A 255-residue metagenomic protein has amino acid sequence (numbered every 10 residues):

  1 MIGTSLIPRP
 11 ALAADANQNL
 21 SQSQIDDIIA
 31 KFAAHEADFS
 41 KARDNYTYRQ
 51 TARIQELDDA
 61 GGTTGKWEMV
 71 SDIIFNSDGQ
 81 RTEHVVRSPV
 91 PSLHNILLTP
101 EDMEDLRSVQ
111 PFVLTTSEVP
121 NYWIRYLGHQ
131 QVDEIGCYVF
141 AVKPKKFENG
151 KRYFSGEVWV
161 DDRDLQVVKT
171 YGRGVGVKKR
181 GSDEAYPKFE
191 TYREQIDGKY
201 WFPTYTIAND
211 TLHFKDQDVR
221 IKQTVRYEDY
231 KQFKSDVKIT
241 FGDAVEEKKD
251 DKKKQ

Functional and structural regions predicted by a protein language model:
I2-P10: C-terminal segment of classical bacterial N-terminal signal peptides
A13-S155, D162-V168, R173-P187, Q195-G198 (+2 more regions): Structured extracytoplasmic
